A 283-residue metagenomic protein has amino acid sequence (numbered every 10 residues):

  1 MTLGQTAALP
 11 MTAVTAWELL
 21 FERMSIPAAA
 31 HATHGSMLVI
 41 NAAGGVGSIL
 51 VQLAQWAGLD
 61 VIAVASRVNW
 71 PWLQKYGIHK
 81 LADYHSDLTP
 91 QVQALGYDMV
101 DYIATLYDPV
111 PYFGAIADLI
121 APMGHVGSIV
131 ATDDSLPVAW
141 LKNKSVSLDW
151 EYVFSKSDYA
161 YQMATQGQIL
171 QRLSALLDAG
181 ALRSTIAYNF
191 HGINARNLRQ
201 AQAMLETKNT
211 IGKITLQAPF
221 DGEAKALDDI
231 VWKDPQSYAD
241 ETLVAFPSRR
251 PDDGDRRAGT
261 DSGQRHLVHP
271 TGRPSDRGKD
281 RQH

Functional and structural regions predicted by a protein language model:
A7-S86, Q236-L243, P247-H283: Mid-domain Rossmann-like dinucleotide-binding core that forms the NAD(H)/NADP(H) cofactor-binding site
D87-D98: Short amphipathic alpha-helix with an adjacent loop that forms part of the alpha/beta core around
D101-A104, V244: N-terminal Rossmann-like NAD(P) cofactor-binding module of classical short-chain dehydrogenase/reductase
I120-A121: Helix-to-beta-strand junctions that scaffold the AdoMet/dcAdoMet cofactor pocket in Class I SAM-dependent enzymes
G124-H125, S147: Short glycine-centered segments of the SAM/dcSAM-binding site in methyltransferase folds
W140-N189, K279-Q282: C-terminal substrate-binding/catalytic core of Rossmann-like NAD(P)-dependent dehydrogenases/reductases
A175, A181-Y188, R199-V244: C-terminal capping/lid region of NAD(P)-dependent oxidoreductase domains
